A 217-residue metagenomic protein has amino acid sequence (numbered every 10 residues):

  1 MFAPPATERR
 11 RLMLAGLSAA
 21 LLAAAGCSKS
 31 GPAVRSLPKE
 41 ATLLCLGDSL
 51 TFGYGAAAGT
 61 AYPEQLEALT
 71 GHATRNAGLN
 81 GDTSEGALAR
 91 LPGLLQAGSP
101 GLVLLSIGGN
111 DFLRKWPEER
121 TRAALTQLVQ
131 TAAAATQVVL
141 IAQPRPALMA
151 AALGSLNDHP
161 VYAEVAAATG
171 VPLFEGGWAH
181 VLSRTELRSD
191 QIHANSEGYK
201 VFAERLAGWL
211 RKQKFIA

Functional and structural regions predicted by a protein language model:
M1-A20, S28-K29: N-terminal secretory signal peptides and thylakoid transit peptides that target proteins across membranes
A3, L12, E40-A41, R75 (+1 more regions): Membrane-interface segments of envelope glycosyltransferases acting on lipid-linked substrates or membrane lipids
E8-R9, T60-Q65, T83, H159-P160 (+1 more regions): Secondary-structure junction/capping motif
L17, L21, T51, G71-T74 (+1 more regions): A broad detector of the eukaryotic-type serine/threonine protein kinase catalytic domain
S28-S99: Serine-esterase "nucleophile elbow" of acetyl-processing enzymes
L69, A89-A217: Alpha-helical cap/lid subdomain in secreted, periplasmic, or secretory-pathway luminal O-acyl-processing enzymes
